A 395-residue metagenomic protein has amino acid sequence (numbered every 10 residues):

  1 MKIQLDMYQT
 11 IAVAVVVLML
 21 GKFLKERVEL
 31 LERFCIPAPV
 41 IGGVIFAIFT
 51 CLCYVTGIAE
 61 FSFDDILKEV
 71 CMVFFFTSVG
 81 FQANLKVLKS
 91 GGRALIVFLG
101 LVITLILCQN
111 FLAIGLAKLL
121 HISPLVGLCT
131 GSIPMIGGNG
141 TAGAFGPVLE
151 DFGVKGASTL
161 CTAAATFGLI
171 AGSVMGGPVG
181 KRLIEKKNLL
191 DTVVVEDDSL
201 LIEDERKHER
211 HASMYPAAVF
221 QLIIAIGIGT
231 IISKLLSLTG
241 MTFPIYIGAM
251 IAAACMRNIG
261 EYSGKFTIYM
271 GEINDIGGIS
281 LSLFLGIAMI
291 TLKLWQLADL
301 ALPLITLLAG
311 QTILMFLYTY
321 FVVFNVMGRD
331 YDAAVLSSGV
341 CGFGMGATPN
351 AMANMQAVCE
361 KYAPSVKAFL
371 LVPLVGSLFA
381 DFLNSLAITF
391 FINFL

Functional and structural regions predicted by a protein language model:
K2-V16, S62-F75, L125-S132, G240-A252 (+3 more regions): Structural signature of hydrophobic alpha-helical transmembrane segments
V17, V44-C51, D64-G92, I251-G260 (+1 more regions): Hydrophobic transmembrane alpha-helices of secondary-active transporters and Na+-translocating membrane complexes
V17-L18, L169-Y262: Membrane-embedded hairpin module used as a gating/binding unit in multi-pass transport and secretion proteins
L20-E32, S78-S90, V179-K181, C255-M270 (+1 more regions): C-terminal ends of transmembrane helices
L24-V40, G57, F61, T230-I251 (+2 more regions): Flexible hinge motifs at transmembrane-helix junctions and intramembrane kinks/re-entrant loops in multi-pass membrane
N84-I114, A165-T166, V219-L222, D275 (+1 more regions): Entry/N-cap segments of selected transmembrane alpha helices and their immediately preceding amphipathic helices
G115-I122, A165-I202, I313, Y318-Y331 (+1 more regions): Juxtamembrane and boundary regions of transmembrane helices in multi-pass small-molecule transporters and channels
L116-L160, F167, V179, V194-V195 (+1 more regions): Alpha-helical membrane segments and immediately flanking helix-loop junctions that form or couple to the substrate/ion
